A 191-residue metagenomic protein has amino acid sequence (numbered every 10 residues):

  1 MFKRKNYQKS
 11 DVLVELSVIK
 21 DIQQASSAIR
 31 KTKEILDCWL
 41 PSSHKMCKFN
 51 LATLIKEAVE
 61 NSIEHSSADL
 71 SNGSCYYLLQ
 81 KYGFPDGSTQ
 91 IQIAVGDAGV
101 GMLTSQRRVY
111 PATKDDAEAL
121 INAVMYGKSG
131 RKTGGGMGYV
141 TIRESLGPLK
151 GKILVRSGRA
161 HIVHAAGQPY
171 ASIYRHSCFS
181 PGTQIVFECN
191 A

Functional and structural regions predicted by a protein language model:
M1-V12, R107-K114, Y126-A191: Flexible, glycine-/charge-rich segments associated with ATP-binding catalytic modules
V12-H44, L103, Y110-Y126, E144: Helix-loop-beta hinge of the Bergerat
C38, E64, A68, S129: Conserved helix-loop functional segments at active or binding sites
K45-G83, V140-L146: Conserved ATP-binding N-box helix of the HATPase_c
D86, T104: Primarily the active-site beta-strand->alpha-helix module of PP2C/PPM metal-dependent phosphatases, and frequently
G87-I93, T183: Short beta-strand element(s) in the Bergerat
D97: Acidic ATP/Mg2+-coordinating residue in the GHKL
V100: Glycine-rich G1-box
